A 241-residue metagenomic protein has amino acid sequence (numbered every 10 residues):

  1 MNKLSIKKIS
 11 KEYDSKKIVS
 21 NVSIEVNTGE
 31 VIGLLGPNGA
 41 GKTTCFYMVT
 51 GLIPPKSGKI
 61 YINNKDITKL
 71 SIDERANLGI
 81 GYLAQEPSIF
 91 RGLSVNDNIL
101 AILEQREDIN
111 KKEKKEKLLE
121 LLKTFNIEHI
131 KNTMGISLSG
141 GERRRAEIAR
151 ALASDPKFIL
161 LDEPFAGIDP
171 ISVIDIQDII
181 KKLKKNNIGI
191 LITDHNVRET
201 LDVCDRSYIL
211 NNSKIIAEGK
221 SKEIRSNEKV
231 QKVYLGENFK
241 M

Functional and structural regions predicted by a protein language model:
L35-P37: The feature captures the beta-strand-to-loop junction immediately N-terminal to the Walker
T50: Helix-to-loop junction immediately C-terminal to a conserved catalytic motif
K112-I130, D178-K181: Conserved ABC ATPase "signature" region
M134-L138, E142: Conserved ABC ATPase signature
D155: Conserved catalytic motifs of ABC-family nucleotide-binding domains
I159-E163: Catalytic Walker B motif of ABC-type/P-loop ATPase nucleotide-binding domains
